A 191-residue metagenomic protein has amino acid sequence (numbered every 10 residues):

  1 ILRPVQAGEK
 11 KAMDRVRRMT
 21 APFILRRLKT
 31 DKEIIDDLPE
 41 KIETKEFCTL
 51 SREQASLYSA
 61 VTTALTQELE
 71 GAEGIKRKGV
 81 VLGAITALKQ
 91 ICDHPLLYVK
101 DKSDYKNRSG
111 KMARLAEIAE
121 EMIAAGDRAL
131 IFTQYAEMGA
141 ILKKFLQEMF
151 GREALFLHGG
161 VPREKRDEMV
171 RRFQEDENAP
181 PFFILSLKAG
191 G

Functional and structural regions predicted by a protein language model:
I1-I34, K41: Conserved P-loop NTPase motor "coupling/switch" region that bridges the ATPase
P4, F23-R26, E68, I91-H94 (+1 more regions): Conserved, well-folded catalytic cores of nucleic-acid-processing and energy-transducing macromolecular machines
P4-K10, L65-I75: Short, polar/flexible loop-turn hinges at active-site or ligand-entry regions and domain interfaces
L25, K29, T66-Q67, L97 (+1 more regions): A generic secondary-structure boundary signal that marks alpha-helix termini
K32-S59, E73-F183, L187-G191: Conserved Helicase C-terminal RecA-like lobe
T62: Glycine-rich phosphate-binding loops of NTPases
